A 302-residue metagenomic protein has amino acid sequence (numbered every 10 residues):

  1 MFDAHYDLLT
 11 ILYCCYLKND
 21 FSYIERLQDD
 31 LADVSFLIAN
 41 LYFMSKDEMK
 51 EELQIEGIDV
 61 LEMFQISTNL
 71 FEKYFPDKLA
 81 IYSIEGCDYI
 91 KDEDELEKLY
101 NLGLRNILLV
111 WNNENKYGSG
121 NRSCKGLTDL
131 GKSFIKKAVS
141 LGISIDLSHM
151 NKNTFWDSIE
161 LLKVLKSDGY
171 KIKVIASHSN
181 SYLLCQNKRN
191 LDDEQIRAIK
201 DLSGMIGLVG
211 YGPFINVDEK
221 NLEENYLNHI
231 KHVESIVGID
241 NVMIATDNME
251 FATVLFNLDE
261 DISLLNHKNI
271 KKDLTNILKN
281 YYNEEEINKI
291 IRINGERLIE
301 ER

Functional and structural regions predicted by a protein language model:
M1-C15: Replace "His-x-His-based motif
M1-D3, F36-I38, L79-S83, R105-N106 (+4 more regions): Structural preference for beta-strand elements that scaffold enzyme active sites
H5, G103, I145, I206 (+3 more regions): Divalent metal-coordination and catalytic microenvironments
Y16-A32, H267-T275: Short catalytic helix/loop segments, enriched in acidic residues and glycine and frequently bearing histidine
S22-D94, N112, K116-D129, K136 (+3 more regions): A metal-dependent hydrolase metal-coordination microenvironment
D92-N101, R122-I175, K188-S203, E224-D240 (+1 more regions): Histidine/acidic residue-rich metal-binding segments in metalloenzymes
G210, V237-E260: Short acidic/histidine-rich active-site segments
S263-R302: Mid-to-C-terminal alpha-helical segments outside catalytic/metal-binding sites
